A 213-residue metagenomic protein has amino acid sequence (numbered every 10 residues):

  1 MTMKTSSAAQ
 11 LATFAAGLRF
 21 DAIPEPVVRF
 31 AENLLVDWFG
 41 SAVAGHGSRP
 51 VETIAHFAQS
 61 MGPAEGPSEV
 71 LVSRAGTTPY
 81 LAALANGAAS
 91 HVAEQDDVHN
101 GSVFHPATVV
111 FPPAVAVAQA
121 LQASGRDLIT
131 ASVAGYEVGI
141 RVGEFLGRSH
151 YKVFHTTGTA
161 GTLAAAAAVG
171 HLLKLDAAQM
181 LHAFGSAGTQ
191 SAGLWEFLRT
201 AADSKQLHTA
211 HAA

Functional and structural regions predicted by a protein language model:
T2-A213: N-terminal core-entry segment
